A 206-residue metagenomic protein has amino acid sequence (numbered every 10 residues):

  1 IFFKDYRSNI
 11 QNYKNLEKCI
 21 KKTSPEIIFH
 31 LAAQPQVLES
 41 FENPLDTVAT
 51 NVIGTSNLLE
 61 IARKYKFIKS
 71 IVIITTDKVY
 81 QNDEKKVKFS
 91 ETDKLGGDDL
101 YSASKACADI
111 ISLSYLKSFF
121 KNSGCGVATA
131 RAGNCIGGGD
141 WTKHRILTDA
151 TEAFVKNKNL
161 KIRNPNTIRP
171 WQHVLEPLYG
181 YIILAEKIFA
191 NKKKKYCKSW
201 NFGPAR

Functional and structural regions predicted by a protein language model:
F2-K4, V127: Short, conserved active-site loop motifs that form the nucleotide-linked donor/cofactor pocket
D5-Q11, T50, I136-H144, P165-G180 (+1 more regions): Substrate-binding strand-loop-helix patch in Rossmann-like NAD(P)-dependent oxidoreductase/epimerase domains
I10-T50: NAD(P)H-binding glycine-rich loop region in Rossmannoid oxidoreductase-like domains and their noncatalytic homologs
E42-E60, K64, K69-S70, K78-C135 (+1 more regions): Catalytic helix-loop patch of NAD(P)-dependent Rossmann-fold dehydrogenases
K121, T148-K161, W171-W200: Alpha-helical substrate-binding/gating segment
